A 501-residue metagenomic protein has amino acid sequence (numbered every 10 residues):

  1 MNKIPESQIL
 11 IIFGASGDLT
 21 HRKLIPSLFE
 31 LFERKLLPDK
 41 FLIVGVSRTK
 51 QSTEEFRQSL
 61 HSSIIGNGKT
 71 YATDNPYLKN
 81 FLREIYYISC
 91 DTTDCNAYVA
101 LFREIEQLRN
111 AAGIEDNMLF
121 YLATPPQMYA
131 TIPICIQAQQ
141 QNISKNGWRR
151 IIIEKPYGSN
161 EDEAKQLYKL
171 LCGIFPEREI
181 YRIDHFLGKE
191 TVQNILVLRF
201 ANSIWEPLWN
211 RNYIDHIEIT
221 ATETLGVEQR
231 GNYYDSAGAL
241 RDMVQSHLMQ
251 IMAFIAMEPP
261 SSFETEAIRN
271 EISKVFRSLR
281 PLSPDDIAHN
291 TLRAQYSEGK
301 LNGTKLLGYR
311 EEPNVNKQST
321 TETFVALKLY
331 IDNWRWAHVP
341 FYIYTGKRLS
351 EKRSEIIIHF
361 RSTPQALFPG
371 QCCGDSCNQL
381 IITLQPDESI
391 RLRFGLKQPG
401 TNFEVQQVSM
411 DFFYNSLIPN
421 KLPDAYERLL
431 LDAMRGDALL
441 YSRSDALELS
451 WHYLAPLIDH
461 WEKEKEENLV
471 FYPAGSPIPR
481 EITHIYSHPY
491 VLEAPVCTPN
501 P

Functional and structural regions predicted by a protein language model:
M1-I153, Y157-P501: Secretory/organelle targeting and membrane-embedding segments
